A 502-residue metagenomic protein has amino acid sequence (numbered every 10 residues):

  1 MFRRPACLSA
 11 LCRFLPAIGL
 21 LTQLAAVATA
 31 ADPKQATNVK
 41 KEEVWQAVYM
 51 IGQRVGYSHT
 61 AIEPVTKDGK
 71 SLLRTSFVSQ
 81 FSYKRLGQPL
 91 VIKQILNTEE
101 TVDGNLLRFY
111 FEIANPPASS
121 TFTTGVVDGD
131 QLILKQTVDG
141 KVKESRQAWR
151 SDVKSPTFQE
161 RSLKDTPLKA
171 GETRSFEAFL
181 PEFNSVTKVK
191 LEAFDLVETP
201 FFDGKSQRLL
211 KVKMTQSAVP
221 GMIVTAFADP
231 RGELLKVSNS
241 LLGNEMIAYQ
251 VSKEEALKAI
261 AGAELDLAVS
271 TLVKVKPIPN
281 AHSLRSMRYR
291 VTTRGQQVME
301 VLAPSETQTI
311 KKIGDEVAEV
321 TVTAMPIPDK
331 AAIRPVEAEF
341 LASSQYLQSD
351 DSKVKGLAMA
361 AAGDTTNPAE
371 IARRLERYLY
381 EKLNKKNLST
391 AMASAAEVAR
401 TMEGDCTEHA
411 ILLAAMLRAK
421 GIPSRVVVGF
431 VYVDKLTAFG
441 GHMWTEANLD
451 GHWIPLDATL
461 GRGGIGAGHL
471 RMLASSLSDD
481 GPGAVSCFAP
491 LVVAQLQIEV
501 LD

Functional and structural regions predicted by a protein language model:
M1-C12: N-terminal secretory signal peptides that target proteins for export/translocation
C12-A25: Bacterial N-terminal signal peptides
A26-A30: Sec/Tat signal peptide C-region and signal peptidase I cleavage site
A31-W149, K164-D329, G481, P490-V492 (+1 more regions): Acidic, serine/threonine-rich low-complexity disordered tracts
P156-E160, A324-P326, A331-G404, L412 (+2 more regions): Secondary-structure boundary elements
A218, S240, L388, K420-D434: Short, well-structured beta-strand/strand-turn elements
A248-A261, L265-L267, I333, E381 (+3 more regions): Active-site rim recognition segments
L375, M402-F430, T445-E446: Cysteine-centered nucleophilic/redox motifs
